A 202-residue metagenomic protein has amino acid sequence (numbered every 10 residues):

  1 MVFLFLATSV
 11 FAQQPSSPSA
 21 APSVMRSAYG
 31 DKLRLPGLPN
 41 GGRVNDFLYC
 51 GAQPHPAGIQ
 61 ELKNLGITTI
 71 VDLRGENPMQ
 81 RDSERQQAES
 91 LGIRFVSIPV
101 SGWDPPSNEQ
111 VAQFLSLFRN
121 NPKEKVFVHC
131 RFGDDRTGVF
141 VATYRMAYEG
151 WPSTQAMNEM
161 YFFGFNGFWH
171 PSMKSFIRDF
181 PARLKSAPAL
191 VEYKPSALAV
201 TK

Functional and structural regions predicted by a protein language model:
M1-F3: Sec-dependent N-terminal signal peptides
F5-V126, V139-K202: Cys-dependent protein tyrosine phosphatase-like superfamily
C130: Short cysteine clusters
G133: Substrate/cofactor-recognition hotspot
R136: Glycine/aspartate-rich loop-and-adjacent alpha/beta segment that forms the canonical ThDP
